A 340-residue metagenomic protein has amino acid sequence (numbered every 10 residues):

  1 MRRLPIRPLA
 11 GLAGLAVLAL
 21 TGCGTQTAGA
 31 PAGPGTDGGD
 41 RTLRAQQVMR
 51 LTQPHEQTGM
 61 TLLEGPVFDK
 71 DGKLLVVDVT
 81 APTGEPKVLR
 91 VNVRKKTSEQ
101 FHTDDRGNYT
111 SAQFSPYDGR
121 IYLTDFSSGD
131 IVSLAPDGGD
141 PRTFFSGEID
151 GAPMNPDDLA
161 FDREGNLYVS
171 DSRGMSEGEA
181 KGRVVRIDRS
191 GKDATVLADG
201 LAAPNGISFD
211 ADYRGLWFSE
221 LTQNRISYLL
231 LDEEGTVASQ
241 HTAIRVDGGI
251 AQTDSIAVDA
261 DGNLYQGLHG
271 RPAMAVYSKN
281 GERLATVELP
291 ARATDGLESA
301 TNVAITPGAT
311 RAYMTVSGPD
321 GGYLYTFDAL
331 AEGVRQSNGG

Functional and structural regions predicted by a protein language model:
M1-G29: Secretory targeting and sorting signals
G33-M60, Q240-H241: A short helix->beta-strand "capping" segment at the edge of beta-propeller domains
Q57-G72, E85, D104-Y122, I149-L167 (+5 more regions): Beta-rich, blade/repeat-based domains predominating in secreted/periplasmic proteins but also intracellular
T80-E85, F126-S127, M175-G182, L221-N224 (+2 more regions): Short, solvent-exposed loop/turn segments at conserved positions within beta-propeller repeat blades
P86-L89, D130-V132, G182-V185, R225-S227 (+2 more regions): A short loop-to-beta-strand structural motif that recurs across blades of beta-propeller domains
V91-K96, A135-G139, I187-K192, L230-G235 (+2 more regions): Short loop/turn segments that connect beta-strands within beta-propeller blades
R225, R245-E282: Loop/turn-rich, solvent-exposed surfaces of beta-rich toroidal or solenoidal domains
S299-G340: Blade-level signature of beta-propeller repeat domains, shared across WD40, Kelch, NHL, RCC1 and BNR/Asp-box propellers
